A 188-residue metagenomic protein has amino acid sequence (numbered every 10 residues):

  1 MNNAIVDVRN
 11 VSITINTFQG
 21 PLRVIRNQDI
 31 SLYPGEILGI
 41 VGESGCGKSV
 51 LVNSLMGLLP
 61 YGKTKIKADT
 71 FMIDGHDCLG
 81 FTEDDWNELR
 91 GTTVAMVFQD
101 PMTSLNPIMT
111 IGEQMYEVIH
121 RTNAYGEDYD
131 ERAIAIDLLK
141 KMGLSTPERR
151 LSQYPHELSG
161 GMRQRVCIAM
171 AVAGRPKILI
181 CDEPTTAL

Functional and structural regions predicted by a protein language model:
V6, I25-N27, L89: Conserved structural motif at the start of ABC-family nucleotide-binding domains
V41-G42: The feature captures the beta-strand-to-loop junction immediately N-terminal to the Walker
K65-D77: Conserved ABC transporter NBD signature motif
D130-R149: Conserved ABC ATPase "signature" region
Q153-L158, M162: Conserved ABC ATPase signature
A173-K177: A short, proline-enriched helix->beta-strand linker immediately N-terminal to the Walker B motif in ABC-type P-loop
L179-D182: Catalytic Walker B motif of ABC-type/P-loop ATPase nucleotide-binding domains
